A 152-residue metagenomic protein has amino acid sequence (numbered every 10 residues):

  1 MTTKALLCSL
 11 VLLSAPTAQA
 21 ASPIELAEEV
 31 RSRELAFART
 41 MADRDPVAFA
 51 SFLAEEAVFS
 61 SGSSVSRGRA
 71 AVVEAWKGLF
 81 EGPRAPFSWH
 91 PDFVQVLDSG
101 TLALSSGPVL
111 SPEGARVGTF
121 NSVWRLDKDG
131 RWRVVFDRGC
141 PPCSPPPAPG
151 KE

Functional and structural regions predicted by a protein language model:
A5-A15: Bacterial N-terminal signal peptides
T17-Q19: Signal peptide processing junction and immediate N-terminal pro/mature segment of secreted/exported proteins
A21-S51, V58-E152: A beta-strand edge to alpha-helix "cap/lid" segment located at domain peripheries
